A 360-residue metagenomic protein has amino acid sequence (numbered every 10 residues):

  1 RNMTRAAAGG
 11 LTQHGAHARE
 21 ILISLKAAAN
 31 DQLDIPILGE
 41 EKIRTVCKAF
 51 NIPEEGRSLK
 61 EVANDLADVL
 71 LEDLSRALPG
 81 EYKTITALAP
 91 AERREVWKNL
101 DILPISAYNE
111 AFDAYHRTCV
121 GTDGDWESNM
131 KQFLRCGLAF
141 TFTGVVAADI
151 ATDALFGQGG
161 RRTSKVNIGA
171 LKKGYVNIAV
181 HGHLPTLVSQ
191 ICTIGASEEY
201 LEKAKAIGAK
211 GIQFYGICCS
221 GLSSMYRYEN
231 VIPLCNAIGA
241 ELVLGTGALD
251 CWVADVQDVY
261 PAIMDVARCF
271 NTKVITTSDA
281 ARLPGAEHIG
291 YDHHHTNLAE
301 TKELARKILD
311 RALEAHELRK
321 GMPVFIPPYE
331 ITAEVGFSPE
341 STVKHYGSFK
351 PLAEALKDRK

Functional and structural regions predicted by a protein language model:
R1-K360: Metallocofactor- and cofactor-centric catalytic cores in central/energy metabolism, strongly enriched
